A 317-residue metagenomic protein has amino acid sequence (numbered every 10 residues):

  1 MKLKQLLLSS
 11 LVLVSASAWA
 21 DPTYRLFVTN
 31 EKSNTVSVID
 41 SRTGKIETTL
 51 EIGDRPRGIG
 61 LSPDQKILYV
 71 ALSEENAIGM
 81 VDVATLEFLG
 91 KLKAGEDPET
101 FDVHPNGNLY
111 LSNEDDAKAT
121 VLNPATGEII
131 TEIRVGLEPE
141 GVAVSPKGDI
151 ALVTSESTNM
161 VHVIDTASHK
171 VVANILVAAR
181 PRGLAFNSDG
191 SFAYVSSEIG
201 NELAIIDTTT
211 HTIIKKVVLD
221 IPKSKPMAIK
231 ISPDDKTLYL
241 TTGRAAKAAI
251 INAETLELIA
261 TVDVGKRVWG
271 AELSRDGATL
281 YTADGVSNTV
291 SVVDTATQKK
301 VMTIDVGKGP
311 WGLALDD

Functional and structural regions predicted by a protein language model:
M1-K2: N-terminal secretory signal peptides that target proteins for export/translocation
Q5, L11-D317: Predominantly soluble domains enriched in secretory-pathway, periplasmic, or organellar proteins
